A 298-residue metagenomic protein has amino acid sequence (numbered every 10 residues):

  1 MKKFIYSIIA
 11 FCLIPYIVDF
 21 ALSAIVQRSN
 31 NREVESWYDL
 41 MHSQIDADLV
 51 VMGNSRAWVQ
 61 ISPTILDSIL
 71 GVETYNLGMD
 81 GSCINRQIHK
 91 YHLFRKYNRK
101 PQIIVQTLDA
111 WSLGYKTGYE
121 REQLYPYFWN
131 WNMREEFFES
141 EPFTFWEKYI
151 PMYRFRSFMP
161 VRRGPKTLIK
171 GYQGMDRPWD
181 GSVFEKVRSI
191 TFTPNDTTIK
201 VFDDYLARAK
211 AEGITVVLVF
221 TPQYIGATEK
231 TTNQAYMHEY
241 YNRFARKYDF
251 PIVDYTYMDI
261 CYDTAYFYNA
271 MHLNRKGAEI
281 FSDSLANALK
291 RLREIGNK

Functional and structural regions predicted by a protein language model:
K2-S23: Hydrophobic membrane-insertion alpha-helices, especially the h-region of bacterial N-terminal signal peptides
I25-D46: Alpha-helical transmembrane signal-anchor/signal-peptide segments
L49-G53, L273: Short hydrophobic beta-strand that contains or immediately precedes a catalytic carboxylate
M52, R56-F138: Membrane-embedded segments
L108, T117-V217, K298: Secreted/periplasmic serine-hydrolase-like ester/acetyl group-modifying domain
F220-M271: Extended hydrophobic/aromatic segments used for targeting, binding, or gating
N269-K298: Histidine-centered active-site loop/cap adjacent to the catalytic His in serine esterases/O-acetyl transfer systems
